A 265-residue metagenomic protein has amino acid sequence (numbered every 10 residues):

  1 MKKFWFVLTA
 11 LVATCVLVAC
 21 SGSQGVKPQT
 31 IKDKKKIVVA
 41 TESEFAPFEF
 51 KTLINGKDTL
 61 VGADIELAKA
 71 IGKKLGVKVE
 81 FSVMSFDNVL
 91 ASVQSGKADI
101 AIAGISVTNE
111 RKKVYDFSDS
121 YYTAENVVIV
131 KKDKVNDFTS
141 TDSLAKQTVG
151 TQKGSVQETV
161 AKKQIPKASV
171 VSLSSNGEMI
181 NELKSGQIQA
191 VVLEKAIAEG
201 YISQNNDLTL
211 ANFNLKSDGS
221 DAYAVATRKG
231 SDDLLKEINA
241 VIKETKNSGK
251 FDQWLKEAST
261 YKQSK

Functional and structural regions predicted by a protein language model:
C15-A19: C-terminal motif of bacterial Sec signal peptides marking the signal peptidase cleavage site
S21, I65-K74, K153-S155, A222-K262: Extended ligand-binding regions for polar small-molecule ligands
Q29-G104: Extracytoplasmic small-molecule ligand-binding "clamshell" domains of the periplasmic binding protein/Venus flytrap
T30, K132-T148: Flexible hinge/capping segments at coil-to-helix
K35-T41, T141-G154, S169: Short loop->beta-strand "edge-of-pocket" segments that line small-molecule binding or catalytic clefts across diverse
S43, T123-V130, E199-I242, S259-K265: Periplasmic-binding protein-like
K69, K73-K74, V83, D87-D99 (+5 more regions): Short helices/loops that flank or line small-molecule/ion binding pockets
I105-K113, V160-K163, K184-S185, Q189-S220: A ligand-binding cleft/hinge motif common to bilobed small-molecule-binding domains
